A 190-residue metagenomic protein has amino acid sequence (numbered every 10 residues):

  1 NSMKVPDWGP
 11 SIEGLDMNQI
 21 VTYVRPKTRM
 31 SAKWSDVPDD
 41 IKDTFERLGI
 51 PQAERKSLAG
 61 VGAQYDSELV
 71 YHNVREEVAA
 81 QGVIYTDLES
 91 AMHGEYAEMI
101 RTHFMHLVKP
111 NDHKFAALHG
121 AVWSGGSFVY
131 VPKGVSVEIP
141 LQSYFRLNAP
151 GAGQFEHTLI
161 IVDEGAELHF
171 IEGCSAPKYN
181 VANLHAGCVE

Functional and structural regions predicted by a protein language model:
N1-E190: Glycine-rich and polybasic anion-binding loops at the starts of cofactor/ligand-binding domains
